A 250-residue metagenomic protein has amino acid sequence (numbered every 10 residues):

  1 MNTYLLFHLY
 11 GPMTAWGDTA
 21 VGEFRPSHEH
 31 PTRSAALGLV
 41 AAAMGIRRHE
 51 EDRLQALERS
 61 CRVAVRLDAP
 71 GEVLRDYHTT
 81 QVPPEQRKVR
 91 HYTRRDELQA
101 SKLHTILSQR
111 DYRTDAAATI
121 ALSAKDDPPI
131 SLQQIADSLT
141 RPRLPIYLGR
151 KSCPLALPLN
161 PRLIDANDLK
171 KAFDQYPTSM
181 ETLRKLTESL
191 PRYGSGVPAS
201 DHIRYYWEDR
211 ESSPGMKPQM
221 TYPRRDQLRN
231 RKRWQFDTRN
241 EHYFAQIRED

Functional and structural regions predicted by a protein language model:
M1-F7: Charged, low-complexity intrinsically disordered regulatory segments in eukaryotic signaling
T3, D18-K88: Glycine/small-residue-rich interface belts in oligomeric ring/scaffold proteins and their assembly partners
F7-L9, L122: Short beta-strand element of the conserved SAM-dependent methyltransferase core
L9-A15: Short polar catalytic/cofactor-binding loops
T14, A20-F24, H49, D96 (+2 more regions): Generic preference for well-ordered secondary structure
L67-D250: Internal, well-folded beta-alpha domain core
